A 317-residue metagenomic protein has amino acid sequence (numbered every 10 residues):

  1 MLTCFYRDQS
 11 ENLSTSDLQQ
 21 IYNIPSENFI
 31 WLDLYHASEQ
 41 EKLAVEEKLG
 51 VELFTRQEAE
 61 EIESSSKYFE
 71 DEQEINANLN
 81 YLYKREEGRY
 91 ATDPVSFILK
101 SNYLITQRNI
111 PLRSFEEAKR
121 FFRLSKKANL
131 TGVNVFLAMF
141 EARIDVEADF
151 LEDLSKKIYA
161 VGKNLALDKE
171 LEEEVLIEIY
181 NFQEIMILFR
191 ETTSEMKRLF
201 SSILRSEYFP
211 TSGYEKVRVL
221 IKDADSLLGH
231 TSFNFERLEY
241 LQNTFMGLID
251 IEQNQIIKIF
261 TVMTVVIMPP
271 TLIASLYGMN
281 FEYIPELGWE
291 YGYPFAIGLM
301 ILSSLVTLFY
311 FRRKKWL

Functional and structural regions predicted by a protein language model:
M1-T211, R218-S226, H230, W316-L317: Peripheral, non-transmembrane regulatory/ligand-interaction domains of membrane transport proteins
G50, D225-L317: Hydrophobic alpha-helical transmembrane segments and their immediately adjacent juxtamembrane loops
E207-E215, E286, Y291: Membrane interface segments of multi-pass transport proteins and intramembrane proteases
